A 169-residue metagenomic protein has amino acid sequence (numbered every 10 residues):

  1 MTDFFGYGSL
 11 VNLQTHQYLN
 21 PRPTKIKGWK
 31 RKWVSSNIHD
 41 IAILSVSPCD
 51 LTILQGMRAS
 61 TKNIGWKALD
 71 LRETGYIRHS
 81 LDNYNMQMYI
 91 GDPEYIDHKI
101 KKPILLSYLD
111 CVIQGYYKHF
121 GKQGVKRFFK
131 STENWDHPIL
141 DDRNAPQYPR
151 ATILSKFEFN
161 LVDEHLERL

Functional and structural regions predicted by a protein language model:
T2-L169: A glycine-rich, hydrophobic/aromatic-adjacent loop/helix-cap motif
